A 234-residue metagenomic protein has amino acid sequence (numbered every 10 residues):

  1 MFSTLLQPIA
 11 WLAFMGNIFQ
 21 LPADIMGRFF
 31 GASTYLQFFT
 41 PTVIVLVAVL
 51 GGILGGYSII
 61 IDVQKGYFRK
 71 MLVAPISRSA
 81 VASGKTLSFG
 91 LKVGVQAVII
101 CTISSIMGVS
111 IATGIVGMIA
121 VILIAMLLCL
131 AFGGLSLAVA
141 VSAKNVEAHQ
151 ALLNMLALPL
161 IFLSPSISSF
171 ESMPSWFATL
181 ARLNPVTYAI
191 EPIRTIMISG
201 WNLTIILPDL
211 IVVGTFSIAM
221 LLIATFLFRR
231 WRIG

Functional and structural regions predicted by a protein language model:
M1-Q7, L207, I233: Membrane-interface helix starts
Q7-N17, Y35-M107, F132, S136 (+2 more regions): Hydrophobic alpha-helical transmembrane segments of multi-pass membrane transport proteins
N17-A23, A140-L183, T187: Transmembrane helix segments
L21-S33, S110-T113, N202: Short helix-coil transition/hinge motifs at the ends and kinks of transmembrane helices, capturing the brief
F29, I161-A219: Membrane-interfacial helix-loop-helix junctions in multi-pass membrane proteins
K65-V73, V141-K144, N154, A178-R182 (+1 more regions): Short amphipathic alpha-helical coupling elements at transmembrane boundaries
R78, A82-N154, G200-T225: Alpha-helical transmembrane segments and their short interhelical loops
F228-G234: Short cytosolic juxtamembrane segments of multi-pass membrane proteins
